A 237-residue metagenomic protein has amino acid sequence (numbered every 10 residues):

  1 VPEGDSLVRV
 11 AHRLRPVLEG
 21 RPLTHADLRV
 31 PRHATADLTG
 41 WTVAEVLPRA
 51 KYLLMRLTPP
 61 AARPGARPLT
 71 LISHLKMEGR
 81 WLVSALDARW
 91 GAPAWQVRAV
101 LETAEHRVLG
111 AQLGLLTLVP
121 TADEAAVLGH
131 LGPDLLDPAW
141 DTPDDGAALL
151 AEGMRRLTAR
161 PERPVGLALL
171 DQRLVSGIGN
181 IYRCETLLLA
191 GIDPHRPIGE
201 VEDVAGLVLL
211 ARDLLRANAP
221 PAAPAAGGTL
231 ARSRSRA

Functional and structural regions predicted by a protein language model:
V1-V119: Gly/Gly-Pro- and Ser/Thr-rich, intrinsically disordered tail segments characteristic of DNA damage-repair and tolerance
P22-D37, L47, G153-A237: Basic, nucleic-acid-binding surfaces and adjacent catalytic neighborhoods in DNA/RNA-processing proteins
H25, A36, W41, R56 (+8 more regions): Generic alpha-helical propensity signal that fires on short helical segments and nearby coil/disordered stretches
P64-I178, Y182-G191, V201: Phosphate/anion-contacting hairpin/loop surfaces
